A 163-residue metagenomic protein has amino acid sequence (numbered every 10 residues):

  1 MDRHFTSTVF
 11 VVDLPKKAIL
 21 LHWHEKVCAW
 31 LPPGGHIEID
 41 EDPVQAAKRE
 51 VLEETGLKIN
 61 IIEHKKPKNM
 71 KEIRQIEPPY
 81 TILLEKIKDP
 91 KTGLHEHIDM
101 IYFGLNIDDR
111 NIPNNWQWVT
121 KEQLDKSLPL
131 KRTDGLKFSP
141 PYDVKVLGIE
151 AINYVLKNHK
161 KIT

Functional and structural regions predicted by a protein language model:
M1, V11, T92-L94, R110: Short secondary-structure boundary/capping segments
M1-I19, I39, F103: Conserved N-terminal beta-strand and adjoining loop/helix that marks the start of the Nudix/MutT-like hydrolase domain
H4, H24, H36, H95-H97: Histidine-centered active-site/metal-ligand motif
F10, K48, L52, I149-I152: Residues within alpha-helical segments
K17-N60, K65-N69: Conserved Nudix-box catalytic region and its N-terminal flanking loop in Nudix hydrolases and closely related
C28-W30, L94-T163: Nudix hydrolase/Nudix homology domain
G56-D108: Active-site segment of metal-dependent pyrophosphate-handling enzymes, primarily the Nudix hydrolase catalytic core
